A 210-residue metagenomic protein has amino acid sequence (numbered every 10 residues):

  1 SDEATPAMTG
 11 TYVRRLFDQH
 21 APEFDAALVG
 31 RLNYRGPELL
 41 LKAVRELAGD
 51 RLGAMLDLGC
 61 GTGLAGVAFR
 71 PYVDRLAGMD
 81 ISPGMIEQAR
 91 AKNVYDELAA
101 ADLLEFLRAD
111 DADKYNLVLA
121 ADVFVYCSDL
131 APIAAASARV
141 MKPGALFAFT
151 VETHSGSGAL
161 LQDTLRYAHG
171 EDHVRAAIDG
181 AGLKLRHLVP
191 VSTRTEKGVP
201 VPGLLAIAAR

Functional and structural regions predicted by a protein language model:
S1-R15: N-terminal auxiliary segments of SAM/dcSAM-dependent transferases
N33-G53: Conserved alpha-helix/loop element of class I SAM-dependent methyltransferases that forms part of the SAM/SAH-binding
A54-L56, C60-L107: Class I SAM-dependent methyltransferase SAM/SAH-binding core
R108-V118: A short acidic, Gly/Pro-enriched loop at the edge of an enzyme's catalytic core that lines a small-molecule cofactor
N116-L130: A short SAM/SAH-binding and catalytic strip from SAM-dependent methyltransferases
A131-P143: A short glycine-rich, Lys/Arg-flanked "PGG" loop and its adjoining helix->strand segment in the class I
G144-E152: Conserved beta-strand signature within the Rossmann-like core of class I S-adenosyl-L-methionine
Y167-A181, L188: Short alpha-helix
